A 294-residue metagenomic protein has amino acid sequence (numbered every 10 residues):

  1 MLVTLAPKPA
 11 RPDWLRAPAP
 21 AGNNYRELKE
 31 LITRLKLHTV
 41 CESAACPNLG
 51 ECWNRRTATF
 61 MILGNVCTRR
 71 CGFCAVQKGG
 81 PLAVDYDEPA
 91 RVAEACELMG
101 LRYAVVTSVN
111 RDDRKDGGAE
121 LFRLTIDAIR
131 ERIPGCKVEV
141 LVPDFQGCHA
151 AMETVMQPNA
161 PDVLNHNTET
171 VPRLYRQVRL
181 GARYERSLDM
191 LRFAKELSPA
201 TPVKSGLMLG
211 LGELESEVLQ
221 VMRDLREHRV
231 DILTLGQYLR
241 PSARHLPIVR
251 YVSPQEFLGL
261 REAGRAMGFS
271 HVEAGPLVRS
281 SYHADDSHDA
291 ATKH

Functional and structural regions predicted by a protein language model:
M1-T59, A90, E94, L124-G135 (+3 more regions): Auxiliary Fe-S-binding modules of radical SAM enzymes
V40-C52, L63-K78: Local cysteine-cluster metal-coordination motifs and their immediate loop/turn environment, predominantly Fe-S cluster
I62, F73-Y86, E139-C148, M208-E215 (+1 more regions): Active-site mouth loops of central-metabolism enzymes
Q77, V109-R111, L141-F145, E169-V171 (+3 more regions): Active-site beta-loop-alpha junctions enriched in small/polar residues
K78-V105: Conserved alpha-helical substructure of the radical SAM core
L101-T107, P158-P172, R229-L239: Non-cysteine beta-strand/loop elements that form the S-adenosyl-L-methionine
A104-L124, G212-E217: Conserved glycine-rich "GG(E/T)P / GGGxP" loop and the immediately following alpha-helix in the radical SAM core
D113-L124, C148, L174, R179-L188: Active-site-adjacent beta->alpha loops and helix N-cap segments on the catalytic face of soluble alpha/beta enzymes
